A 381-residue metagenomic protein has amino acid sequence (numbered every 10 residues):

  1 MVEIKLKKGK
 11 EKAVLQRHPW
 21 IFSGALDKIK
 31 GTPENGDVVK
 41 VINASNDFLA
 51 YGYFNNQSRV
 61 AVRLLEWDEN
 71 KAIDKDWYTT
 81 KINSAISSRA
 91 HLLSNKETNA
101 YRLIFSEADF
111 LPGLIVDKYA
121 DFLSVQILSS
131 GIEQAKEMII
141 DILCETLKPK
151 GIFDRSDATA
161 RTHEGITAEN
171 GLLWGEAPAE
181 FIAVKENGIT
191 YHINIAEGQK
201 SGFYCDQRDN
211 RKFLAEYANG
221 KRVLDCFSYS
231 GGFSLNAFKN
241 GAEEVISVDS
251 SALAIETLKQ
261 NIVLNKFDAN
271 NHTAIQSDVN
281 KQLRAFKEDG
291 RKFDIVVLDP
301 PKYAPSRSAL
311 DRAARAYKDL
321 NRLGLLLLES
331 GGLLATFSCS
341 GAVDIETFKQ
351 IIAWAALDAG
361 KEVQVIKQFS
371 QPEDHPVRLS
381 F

Functional and structural regions predicted by a protein language model:
M1-K118: Non-catalytic accessory regions of SAM-dependent methyltransferases
I104-D117, E133-F203, K212: Non-catalytic substrate-recognition/targeting regions of SAM-dependent transferases
G220-Y229: Conserved class I S-adenosyl-L-methionine
S230-A242: Conserved SAM-binding loop of SAM-dependent methyltransferases across substrates and taxa, primarily the Class I
E244-D249: Conserved SAM-binding motif I beta-strand of class I
L253-V297: S-adenosyl-L-methionine
D294-L323: Mobile active-site "lid"/loop adjacent to the S-adenosyl-L-methionine
D319, L333-F381: C-terminal catalytic and target-recognition region of SAM-dependent MTase-like enzymes, primarily methyltransferases
